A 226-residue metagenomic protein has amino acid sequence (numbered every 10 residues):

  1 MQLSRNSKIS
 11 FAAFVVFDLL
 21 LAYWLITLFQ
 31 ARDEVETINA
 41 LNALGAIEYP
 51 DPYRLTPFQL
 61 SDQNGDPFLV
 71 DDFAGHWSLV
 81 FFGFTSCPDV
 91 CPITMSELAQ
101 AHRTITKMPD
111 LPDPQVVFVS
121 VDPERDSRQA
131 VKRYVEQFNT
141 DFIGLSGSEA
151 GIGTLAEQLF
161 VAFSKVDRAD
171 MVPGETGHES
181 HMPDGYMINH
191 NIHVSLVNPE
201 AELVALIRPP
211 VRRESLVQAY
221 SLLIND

Functional and structural regions predicted by a protein language model:
M1-P57, D226: N-terminal targeting signals for export/organelle localization
L55-T56, S78, N191-H193: Short loop/turn microsegments at loop-to-beta-strand junctions
Q59-L60, L196: Hydrophobic beta-strand positions
F68-L98: Short active-site neighborhood of thiol/selenol oxidoreductases, capturing the structured segment around
T94-L155: Structural microenvironment flanking redox-active thiols in thiol-disulfide oxidoreductases
K132-N191: Short, internal strand/loop/helix patches that form the active-site neighborhood or redox-interaction surface
A169-D226: Thiol-/selenol-based redox modules, centered on thioredoxin-like and closely related oxidoreductase domains
